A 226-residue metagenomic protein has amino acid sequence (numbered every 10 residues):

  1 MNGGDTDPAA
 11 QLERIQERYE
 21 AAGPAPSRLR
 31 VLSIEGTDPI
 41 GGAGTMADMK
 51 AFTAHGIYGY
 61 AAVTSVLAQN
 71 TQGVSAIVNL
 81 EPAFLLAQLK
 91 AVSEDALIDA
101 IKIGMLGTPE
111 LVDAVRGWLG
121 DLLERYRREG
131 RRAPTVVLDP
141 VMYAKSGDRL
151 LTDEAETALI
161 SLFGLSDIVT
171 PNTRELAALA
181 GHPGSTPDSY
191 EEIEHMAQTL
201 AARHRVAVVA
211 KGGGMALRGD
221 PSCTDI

Functional and structural regions predicted by a protein language model:
N2-Y19, K211, A216-C223: Active-site-proximal helix-loop elements at catalytic-domain edges
D5-D7, Q11-S33, M49-K145: Conserved N-terminal subdomain of the carbohydrate kinase-like
A22-S27, G44, P221-I226: Acidic-glycine-rich active-site phosphate/pyrophosphate-binding loop
I34-G41: Short, glycine-rich nucleotide/cofactor-binding loops
T37, L106-T108, V141-Y143, R174-L176 (+1 more regions): Short glycine-rich anion-binding loops that position phosphate/pyrophosphate groups of nucleotides and phosphorylated
G41-M49: Short glycine/serine/threonine-rich phosphate/pyrophosphate-binding segments that cradle anionic phosphate groups
V112-D113, G147-T152, A180: Glycine/threonine-rich flexible loop motifs
T152-I226: Conserved phosphate/ATP/ADP-binding segment of small-molecule kinases
